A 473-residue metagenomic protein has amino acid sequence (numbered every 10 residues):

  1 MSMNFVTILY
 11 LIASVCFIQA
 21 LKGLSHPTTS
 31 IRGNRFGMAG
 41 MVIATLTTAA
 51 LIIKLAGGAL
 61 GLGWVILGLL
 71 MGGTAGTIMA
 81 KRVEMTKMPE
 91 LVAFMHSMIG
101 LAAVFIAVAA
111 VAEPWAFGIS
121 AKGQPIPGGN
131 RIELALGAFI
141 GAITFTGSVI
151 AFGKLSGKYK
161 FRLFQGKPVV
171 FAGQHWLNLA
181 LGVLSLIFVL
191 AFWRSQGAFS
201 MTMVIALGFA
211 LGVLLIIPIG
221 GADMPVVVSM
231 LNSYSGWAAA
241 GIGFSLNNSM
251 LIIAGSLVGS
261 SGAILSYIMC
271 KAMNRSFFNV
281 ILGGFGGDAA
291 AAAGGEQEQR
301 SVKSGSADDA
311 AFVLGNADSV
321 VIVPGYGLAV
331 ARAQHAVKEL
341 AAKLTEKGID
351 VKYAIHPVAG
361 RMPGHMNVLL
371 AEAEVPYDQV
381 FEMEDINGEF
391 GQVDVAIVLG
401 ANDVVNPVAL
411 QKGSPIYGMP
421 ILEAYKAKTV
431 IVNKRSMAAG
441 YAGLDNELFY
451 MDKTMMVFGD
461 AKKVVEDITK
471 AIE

Functional and structural regions predicted by a protein language model:
M1-S14, A56-T74, N130-F145, Q196-L207: Structural signature of hydrophobic alpha-helical transmembrane segments
S14, A39-T48, W64, G68-G72 (+10 more regions): Alpha-helical transmembrane segments in multi-pass membrane proteins
F17-T29, G73-V92, S148-Q165, L211-M224 (+1 more regions): C-terminal ends of transmembrane helices
I31-M41, V65-I66, K87-I99, P168-L179 (+1 more regions): Cytoplasmic-side transmembrane-helix entry/capping segments in multi-pass membrane proteins
T48-I66, I78-K87, V104-K122, S195: Transmembrane alpha-helix boundary signature
A109-P125, F192-F199, V226, S233-I253: Transmembrane helix-loop junctions at the membrane interface of multipass transporters and ion channels
L257-A317: Membrane-interfacial segments at transmembrane helix termini in multi-pass membrane proteins
E298-E473: Structured cytosolic domains appended to multi-pass membrane proteins
